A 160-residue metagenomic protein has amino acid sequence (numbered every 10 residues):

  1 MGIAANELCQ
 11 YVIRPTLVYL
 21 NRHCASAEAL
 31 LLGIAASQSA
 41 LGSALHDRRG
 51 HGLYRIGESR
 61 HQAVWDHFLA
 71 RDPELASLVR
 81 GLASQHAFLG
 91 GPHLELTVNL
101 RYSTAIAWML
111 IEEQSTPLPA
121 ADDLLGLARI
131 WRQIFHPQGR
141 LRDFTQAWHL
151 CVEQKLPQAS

Functional and structural regions predicted by a protein language model:
G2-L17, A36-S115: Peptidoglycan-targeting cell-wall enzymes and recognition modules
P15, P117-L125, R129, F135 (+1 more regions): N-terminal hydrophobic or amphipathic helices and topogenic motifs
V18-S26: Short, charged helix-capping/linker segments at alpha-helix termini
A25-G33, D122-I130: Alpha-helical scaffolds flanking conserved acidic
S39-H46, H136-F144: Secretory-pathway/luminal and periplasmic proteins that interact with or process carbohydrate-rich
T145-S160: Long, charge-rich low-complexity segments
